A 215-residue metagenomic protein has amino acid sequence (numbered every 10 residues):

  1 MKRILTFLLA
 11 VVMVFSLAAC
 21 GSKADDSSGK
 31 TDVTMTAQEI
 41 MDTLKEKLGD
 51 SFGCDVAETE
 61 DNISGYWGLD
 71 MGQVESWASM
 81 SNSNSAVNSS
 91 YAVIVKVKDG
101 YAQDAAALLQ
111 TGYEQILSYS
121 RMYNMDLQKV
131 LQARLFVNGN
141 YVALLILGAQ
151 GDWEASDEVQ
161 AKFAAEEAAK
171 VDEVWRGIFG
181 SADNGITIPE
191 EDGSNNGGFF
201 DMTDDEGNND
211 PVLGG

Functional and structural regions predicted by a protein language model:
M1-K2, V171: Long, acidic/polar, low-complexity amphipathic helices and coiled-coil-like
K2-A10: Sec-dependent signal peptide recognition, specifically the positively charged N-region followed immediately by
A10-V14, T34: Hydrophobic alpha-helical membrane-embedded or membrane-associated segments
F15-A19: C-terminal motif of bacterial Sec signal peptides marking the signal peptidase cleavage site
G21-G215: Mature, Sec-exported extracytoplasmic domains of Gram-positive
